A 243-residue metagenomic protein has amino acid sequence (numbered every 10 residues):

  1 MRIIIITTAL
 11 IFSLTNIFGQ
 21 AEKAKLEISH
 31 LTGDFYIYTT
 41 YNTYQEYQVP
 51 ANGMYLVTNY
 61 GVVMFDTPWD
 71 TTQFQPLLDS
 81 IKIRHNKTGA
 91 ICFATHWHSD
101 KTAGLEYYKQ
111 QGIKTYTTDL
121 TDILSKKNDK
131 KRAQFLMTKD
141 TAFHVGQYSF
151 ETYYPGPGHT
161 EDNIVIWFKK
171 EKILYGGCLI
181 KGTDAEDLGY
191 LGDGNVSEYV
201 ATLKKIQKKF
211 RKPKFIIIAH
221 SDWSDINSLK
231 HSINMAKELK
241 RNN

Functional and structural regions predicted by a protein language model:
M1-E22: Bacterial Sec-dependent N-terminal signal peptides
I17-E27, R241-N242: Sec-dependent signal peptide cleavage junction
E22-L26, H30-L31, T117-G156, T160-E161 (+2 more regions): Metallo-beta-lactamase
H30-L78, V165-C178: Conserved beta-strand hairpin/beta-sheet module of binuclear metal-dependent hydrolase folds, prominently
D34, L56, D66, I81 (+9 more regions): Divalent metal-coordination and catalytic microenvironments
N59-V63, T72-Y116, K212: Active-site metal-binding motif and surrounding structural segment of the metallo-beta-lactamase
G61-V62, W69-D70, P155-P157, E161-K230: Metallo-beta-lactamase
N227-N243: Binuclear metal-ion centers of metallo-dependent hydrolases, dominated by the metallo-beta-lactamase
